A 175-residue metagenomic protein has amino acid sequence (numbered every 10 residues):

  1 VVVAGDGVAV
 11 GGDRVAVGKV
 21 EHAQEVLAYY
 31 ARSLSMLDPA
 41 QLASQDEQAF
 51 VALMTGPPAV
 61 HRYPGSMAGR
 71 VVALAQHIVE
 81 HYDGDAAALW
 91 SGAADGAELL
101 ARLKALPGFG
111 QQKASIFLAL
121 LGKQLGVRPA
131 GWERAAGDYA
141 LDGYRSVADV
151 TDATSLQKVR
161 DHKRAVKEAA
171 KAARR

Functional and structural regions predicted by a protein language model:
V1-D13: N-terminal low-complexity segments that are often proline-rich with Ser/Thr-Pro
G5, A28, S33-M36: N-terminal, charged low-complexity regulatory/assembly segments
G12-A23, V60-Y63: A short secondary-structure junction motif
V20-Y30, G65-L74: Non-catalytic DNA-binding core/recognition domains of DNA-processing enzymes
V26-Y30, Q45, L74, G92 (+2 more regions): Short acidic/histidine-centered micro-motifs embedded in hydrophobic/aromatic stretches that mark compact functional
S35-A105: Alpha-helical ds-nucleic-acid-binding substructure associated with the helix-hairpin-helix region of base-excision DNA
G96-L100, Q111-R175: C-terminal accessory module of base-excision DNA glycosylases/AP lyases that mediates lesion recognition and DNA
